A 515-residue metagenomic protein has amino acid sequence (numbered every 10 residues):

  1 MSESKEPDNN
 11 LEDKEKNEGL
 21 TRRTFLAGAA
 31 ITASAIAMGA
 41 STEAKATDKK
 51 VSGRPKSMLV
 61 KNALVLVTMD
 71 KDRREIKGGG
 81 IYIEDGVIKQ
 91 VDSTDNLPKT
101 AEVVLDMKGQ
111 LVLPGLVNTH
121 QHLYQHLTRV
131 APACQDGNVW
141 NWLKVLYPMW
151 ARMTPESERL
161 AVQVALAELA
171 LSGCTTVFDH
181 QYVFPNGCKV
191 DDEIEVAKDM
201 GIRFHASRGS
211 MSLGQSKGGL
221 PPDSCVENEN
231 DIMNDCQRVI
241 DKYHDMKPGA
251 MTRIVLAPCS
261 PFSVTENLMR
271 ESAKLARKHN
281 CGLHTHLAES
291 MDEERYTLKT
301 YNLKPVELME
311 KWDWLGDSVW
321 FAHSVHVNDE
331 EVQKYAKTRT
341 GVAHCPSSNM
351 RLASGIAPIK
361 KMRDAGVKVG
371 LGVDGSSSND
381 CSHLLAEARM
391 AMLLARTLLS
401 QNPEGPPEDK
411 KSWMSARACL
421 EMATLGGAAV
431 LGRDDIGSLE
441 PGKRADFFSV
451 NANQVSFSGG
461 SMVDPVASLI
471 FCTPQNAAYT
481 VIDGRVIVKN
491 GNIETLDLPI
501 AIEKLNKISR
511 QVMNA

Functional and structural regions predicted by a protein language model:
M1-L20: N-terminal secretory signal peptides
A29, M38-M58, M69-L113: Histidine-rich, glycine-flanked metal-binding segment
D48-V51, L66-G78, V91-D92, L352-A353 (+4 more regions): Acidic, glycine-enriched loop/beta-strand segments at the rims of small-molecule binding/catalytic pockets
M69, R444-I502: C-terminal cap of metal-dependent C-N hydrolases
K99, C188-V332: Metal-coordinating catalytic core of metallo-dependent amide/deamination hydrolases
L127-L160, L213-E229, M291-S318, T338-G341 (+1 more regions): Active-site gating loops and adjacent loop-to-helix segments of metal-dependent hydrolytic enzymes
V130-R203, M233-G249, K504-Q511: Alpha-helical scaffold segments that flank or form the walls of functional sites
K311-W314, S318, K360-N453: His/Asp/Glu-enriched, well-ordered alpha-helical/loop segment that forms or immediately abuts the divalent-metal
